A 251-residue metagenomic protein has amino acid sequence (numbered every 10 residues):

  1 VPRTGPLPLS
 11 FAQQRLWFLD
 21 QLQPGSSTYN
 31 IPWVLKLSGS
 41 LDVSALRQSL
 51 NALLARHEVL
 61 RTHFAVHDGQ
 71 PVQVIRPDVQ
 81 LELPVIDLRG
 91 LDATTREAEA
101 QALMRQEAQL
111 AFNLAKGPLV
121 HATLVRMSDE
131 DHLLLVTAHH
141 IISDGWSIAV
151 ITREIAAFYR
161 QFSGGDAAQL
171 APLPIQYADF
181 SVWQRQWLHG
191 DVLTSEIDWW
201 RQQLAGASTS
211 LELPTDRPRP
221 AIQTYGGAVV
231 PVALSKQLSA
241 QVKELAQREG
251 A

Functional and structural regions predicted by a protein language model:
V1-P84, L91-W187, S195-E196, Q202-P214 (+2 more regions): Acyl-group handoff/entry surfaces in thioester-processing enzymes
Q203, P218-R219, Q223, K236: Long intrinsically disordered, low-complexity regulatory segments
Q223-V229, E244-L245: Active-site-adjacent structural elements in folded domains
G226-S239: DNA breakage-rejoining catalytic core of tyrosine-based enzymes
A251: Short glycine/serine/threonine/alanine-rich loop segments
